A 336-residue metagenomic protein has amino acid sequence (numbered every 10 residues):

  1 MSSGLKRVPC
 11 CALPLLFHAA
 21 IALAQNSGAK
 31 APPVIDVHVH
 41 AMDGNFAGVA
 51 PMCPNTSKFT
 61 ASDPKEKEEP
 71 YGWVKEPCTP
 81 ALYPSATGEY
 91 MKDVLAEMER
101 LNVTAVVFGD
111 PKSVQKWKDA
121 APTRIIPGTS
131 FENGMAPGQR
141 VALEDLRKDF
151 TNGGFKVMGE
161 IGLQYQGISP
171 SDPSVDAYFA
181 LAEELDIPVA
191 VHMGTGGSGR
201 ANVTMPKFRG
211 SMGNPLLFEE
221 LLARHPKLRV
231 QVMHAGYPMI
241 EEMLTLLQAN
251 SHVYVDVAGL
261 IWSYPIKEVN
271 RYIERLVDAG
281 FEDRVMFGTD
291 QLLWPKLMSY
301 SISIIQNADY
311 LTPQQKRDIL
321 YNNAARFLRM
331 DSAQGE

Functional and structural regions predicted by a protein language model:
R7, Q25-V37, M42, F46-A96 (+3 more regions): Mid-to-C-terminal alpha-helical segments outside catalytic/metal-binding sites
P9-A20: Bacterial N-terminal signal peptides
H38, M98, A105, M158 (+6 more regions): Divalent metal-coordination and catalytic microenvironments
M42-G44, K112-Q115, G134, Q164-Q166 (+4 more regions): Active-site environment of divalent metal-dependent phosphoester hydrolases
C78-S85, T104, S130-A136, E160-S169 (+2 more regions): The substrate-binding groove and active-site-proximal loops of carbohydrate-active enzymes, especially glycoside
E89-V94, A136-D149: Short, acidic/polar
L95-E97, V103-Q115, P122-N133: Short, well-structured secondary-structure segments
T123-I125, K156-V157, S171-M286, G335: Catalytic pocket-lining loop regions of alpha/beta-barrel enzymes, especially the amidohydrolase/enolase/GH5 lineages
